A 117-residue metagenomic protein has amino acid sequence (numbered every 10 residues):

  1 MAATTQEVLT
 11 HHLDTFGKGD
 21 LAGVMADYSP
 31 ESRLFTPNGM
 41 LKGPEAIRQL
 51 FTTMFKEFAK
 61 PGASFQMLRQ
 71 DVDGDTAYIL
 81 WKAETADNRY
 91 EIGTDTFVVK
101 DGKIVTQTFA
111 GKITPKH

Functional and structural regions predicted by a protein language model:
M1-A26, P30: Short, low-complexity N-terminal intrinsically disordered segments enriched in polar/charged residues
T4, F35, R48-H117: A beta-strand edge to alpha-helix "cap/lid" segment located at domain peripheries
H11, G23, A46-T53: Alpha-helical elements of Rossmann-like donor-binding domains used by nucleotide-donor carbohydrate transfer enzymes
G43: Short, conserved phosphate/pyrophosphate- and ester-handling motifs at nucleotide-, phospho-/glycolipid
